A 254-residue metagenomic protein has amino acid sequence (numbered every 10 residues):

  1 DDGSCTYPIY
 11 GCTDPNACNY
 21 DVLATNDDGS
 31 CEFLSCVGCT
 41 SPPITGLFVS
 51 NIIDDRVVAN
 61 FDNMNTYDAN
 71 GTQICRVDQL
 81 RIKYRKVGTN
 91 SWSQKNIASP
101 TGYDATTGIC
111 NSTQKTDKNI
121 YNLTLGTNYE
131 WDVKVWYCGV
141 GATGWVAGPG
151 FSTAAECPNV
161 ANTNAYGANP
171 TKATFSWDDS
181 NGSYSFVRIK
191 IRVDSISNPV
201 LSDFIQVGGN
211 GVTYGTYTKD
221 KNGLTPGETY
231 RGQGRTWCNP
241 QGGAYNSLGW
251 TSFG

Functional and structural regions predicted by a protein language model:
D1-D54, M64-Y67, T72, C110 (+2 more regions): Primarily marks secretory-pathway-exposed extracellular/lumenal segments that are disulfide- and glycosylation-prone
D1-P8, R76-Q79, F186-K190, L224-P226 (+1 more regions): Short intrinsically disordered, low-complexity coil segments enriched in acidic
Y7, D21, F33, I53 (+5 more regions): Residue-level signal for short segments within beta-strands and strand-turn junctions of well-structured beta-sheet
V22, T66-V77, T89-N90, G182-F186 (+1 more regions): Extracellular acidic loop/turn motifs
C36-C75, L125, A142-S183, P226 (+1 more regions): Pro/Thr/Ser/Gly-rich low-complexity, intrinsically disordered linker/stalk tracts
F61, I82, I120, D132-V133 (+4 more regions): An aromatic-rich alpha-helical recognition segment common to small helix-rich domains
R81-T124, R188-P226, P240-Q241: Recognizes extended acidic, P/S/T-rich segments that occur within or adjacent to Ig-like beta-sandwich modules
I120-G141, G223-G243: Beta-strand-rich modules
